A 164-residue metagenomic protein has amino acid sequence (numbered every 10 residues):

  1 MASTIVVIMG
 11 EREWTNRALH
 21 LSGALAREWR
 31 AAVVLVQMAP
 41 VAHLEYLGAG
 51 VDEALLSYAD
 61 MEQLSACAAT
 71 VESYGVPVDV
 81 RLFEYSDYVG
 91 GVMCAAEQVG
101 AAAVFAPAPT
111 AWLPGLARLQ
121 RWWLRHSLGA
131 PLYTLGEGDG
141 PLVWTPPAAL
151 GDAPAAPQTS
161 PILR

Functional and structural regions predicted by a protein language model:
A2-A49, S127, Q158-R164: Small/aliphatic-rich secondary-structure junction motif
R30, G75, G100, L128-G129: Residue-level detector of structured alpha->beta connecting loops
V34-V36, D79-F83, Y133-L135: General small-molecule cofactor/ligand-binding pocket signal
Q37-E62, W144-P157: Acidic, proline/glycine-rich short linear motifs
Q37-M38, A103, P107-T110, G136-E137: Short secondary-structure boundary segments
S73-V104, T110, W122, P147-L150 (+1 more regions): Structural beta-alpha unit
F105-S127, P141-V143: Glycine-rich, Arg-bearing micro-motifs that act as flexible, cationic patches
R125, G129-G151: Short, flexible loop segments at boundaries between secondary-structure elements
